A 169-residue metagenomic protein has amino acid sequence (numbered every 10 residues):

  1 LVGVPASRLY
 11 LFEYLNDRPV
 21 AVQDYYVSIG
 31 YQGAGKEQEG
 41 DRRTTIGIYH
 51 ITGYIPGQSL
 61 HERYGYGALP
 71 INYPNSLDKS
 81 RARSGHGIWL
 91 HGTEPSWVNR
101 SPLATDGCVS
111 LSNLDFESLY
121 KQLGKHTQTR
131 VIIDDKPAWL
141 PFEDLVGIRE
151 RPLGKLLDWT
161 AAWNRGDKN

Functional and structural regions predicted by a protein language model:
L1-G3: Mature N-terminal segment immediately following signal peptide/propeptide cleavage in secreted/periplasmic
L9-L11: Short beta-strand scaffold segments in enzyme catalytic cores
L15-G30: Short Gly/aromatic-enriched secondary-structure transition segments
V27-G30, K136-P137, N169: Acidic helix-start/capping segments at beta-turn-to-alpha-helix junctions
G30-E39: Short, surface-exposed linear segments at secondary-structure transitions and domain or protein termini
D41-I46, G53-L157: Exported/periplasmic cell-wall-interacting domains
L157-N169: Short acidic-aromatic low-complexity motifs
